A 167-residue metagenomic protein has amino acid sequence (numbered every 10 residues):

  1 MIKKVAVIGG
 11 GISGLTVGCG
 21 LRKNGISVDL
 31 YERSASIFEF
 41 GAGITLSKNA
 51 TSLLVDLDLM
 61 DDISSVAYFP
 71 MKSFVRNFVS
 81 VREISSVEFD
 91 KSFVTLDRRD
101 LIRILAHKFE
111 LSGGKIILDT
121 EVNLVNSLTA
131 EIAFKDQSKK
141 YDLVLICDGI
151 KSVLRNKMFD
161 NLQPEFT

Functional and structural regions predicted by a protein language model:
M1-V5, S47-T167: Conserved N-terminal helical subregion
V5-V7, V28: Conserved hydrophobic helix-helix packing surfaces used for dimerization/oligomerization
G11: Glycine-rich NAD(P) Rossmann-fold beta1-alpha1 loop
G14-L15: N-terminal Rossmann-fold NAD(P) dinucleotide-binding loop
R22-G41: Glycine-rich FAD pyrophosphate-binding loop
